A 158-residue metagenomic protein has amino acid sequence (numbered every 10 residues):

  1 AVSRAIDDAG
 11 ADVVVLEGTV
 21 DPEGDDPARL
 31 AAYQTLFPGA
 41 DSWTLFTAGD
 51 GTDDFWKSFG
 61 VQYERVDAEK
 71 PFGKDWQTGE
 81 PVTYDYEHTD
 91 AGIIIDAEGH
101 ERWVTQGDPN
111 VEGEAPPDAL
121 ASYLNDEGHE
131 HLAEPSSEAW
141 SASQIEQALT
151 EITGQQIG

Functional and structural regions predicted by a protein language model:
A1, Q34-P38, Y63-D67, V111-E114 (+1 more regions): Short, low-complexity, polar/charged sequence segments that are solvent-exposed and flexible
A1-F55: Structural microenvironment flanking redox-active thiols in thiol-disulfide oxidoreductases
R4, T35, K57, Q147-T150 (+1 more regions): Surface-exposed alpha-helical segments enriched in charged/polar residues
D8, A28, W43, A68-E69 (+2 more regions): A generic "cationic amphipathic patch" detector
G18-E23, G39, A48-D50, G60-V61 (+2 more regions): Solvent-exposed coil/turn segments that connect beta secondary-structure elements in extracytoplasmic/periplasmic
A31-T89: Short, internal strand/loop/helix patches that form the active-site neighborhood or redox-interaction surface
E69-G158: Thiol-/selenol-based redox modules, centered on thioredoxin-like and closely related oxidoreductase domains
